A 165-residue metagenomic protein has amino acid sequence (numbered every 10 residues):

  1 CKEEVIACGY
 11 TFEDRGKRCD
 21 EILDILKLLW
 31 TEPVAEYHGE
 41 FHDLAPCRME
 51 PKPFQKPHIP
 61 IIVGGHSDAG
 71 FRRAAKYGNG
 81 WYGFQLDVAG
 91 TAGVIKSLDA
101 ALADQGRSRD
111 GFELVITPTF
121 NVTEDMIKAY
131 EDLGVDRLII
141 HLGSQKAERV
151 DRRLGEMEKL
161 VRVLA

Functional and structural regions predicted by a protein language model:
C1-A165: Active-site-adjacent structural elements that line small-molecule/cofactor binding pockets in enzymes
